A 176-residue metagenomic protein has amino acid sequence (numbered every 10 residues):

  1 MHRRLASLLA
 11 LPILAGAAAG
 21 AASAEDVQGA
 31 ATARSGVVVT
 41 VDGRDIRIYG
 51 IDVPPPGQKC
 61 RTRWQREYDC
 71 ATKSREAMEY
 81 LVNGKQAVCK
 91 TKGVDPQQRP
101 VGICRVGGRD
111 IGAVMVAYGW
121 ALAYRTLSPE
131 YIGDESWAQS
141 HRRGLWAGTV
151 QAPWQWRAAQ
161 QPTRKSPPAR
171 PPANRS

Functional and structural regions predicted by a protein language model:
H2, A18-S176: Small beta-barrel nucleic-acid-binding modules, primarily SNase/OB-fold domains and secondarily Tudor-like barrels
S7-A17: Bacterial N-terminal signal peptides
